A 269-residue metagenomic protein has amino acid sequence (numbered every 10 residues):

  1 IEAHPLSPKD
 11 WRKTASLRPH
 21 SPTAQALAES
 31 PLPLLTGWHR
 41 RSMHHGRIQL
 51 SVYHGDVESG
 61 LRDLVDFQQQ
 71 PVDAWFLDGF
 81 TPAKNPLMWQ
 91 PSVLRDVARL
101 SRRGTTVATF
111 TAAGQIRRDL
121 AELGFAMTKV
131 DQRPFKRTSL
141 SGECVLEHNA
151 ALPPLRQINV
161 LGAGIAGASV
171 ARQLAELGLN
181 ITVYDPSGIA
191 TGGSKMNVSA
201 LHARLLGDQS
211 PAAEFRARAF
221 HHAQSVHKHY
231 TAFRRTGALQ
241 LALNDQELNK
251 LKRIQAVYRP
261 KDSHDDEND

Functional and structural regions predicted by a protein language model:
K13-V65: S-adenosyl-L-methionine
D63-A74: A short acidic, Gly/Pro-enriched loop at the edge of an enzyme's catalytic core that lines a small-molecule cofactor
Q90-R103: A short glycine-rich, Lys/Arg-flanked "PGG" loop and its adjoining helix->strand segment in the class I
G104-T111: Conserved beta-strand signature within the Rossmann-like core of class I S-adenosyl-L-methionine
A113-P154: Class I S-adenosyl-L-methionine
R156-T182: N-terminal Rossmann-like FAD-binding beta1-loop-alpha1 element of flavoenzymes
E176-K195: Glycine-rich FAD pyrophosphate-binding loop
S199-D269: Dinucleotide-binding Rossmann-like beta1-alpha1 core, especially the glycine-rich loop that anchors the ADP
